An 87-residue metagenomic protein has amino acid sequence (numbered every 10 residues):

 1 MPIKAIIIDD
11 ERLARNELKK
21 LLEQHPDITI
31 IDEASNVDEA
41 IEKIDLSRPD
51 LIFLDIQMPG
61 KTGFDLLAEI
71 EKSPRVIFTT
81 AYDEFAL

Functional and structural regions predicted by a protein language model:
P2-L13, L18, L22, I52: Conserved acidic segment of CheY-like receiver
I3, I28-T29, P74: A structural micro-motif
R12, S35-E39: Acidic phosphotransfer microenvironment of two-component signaling modules
E17-H25, K43, L66: Alpha-helical interaction/dimerization surfaces of two-component signaling modules
L21, E33, E69-I70: Alpha-helical structural signal in soluble globular domains
D27-S35, K43: Short hydrophobic/Thr-rich beta-strand motif most characteristic of the beta2 strand and flanking loop of CheY-like
I41-L87: CheY-like receiver
